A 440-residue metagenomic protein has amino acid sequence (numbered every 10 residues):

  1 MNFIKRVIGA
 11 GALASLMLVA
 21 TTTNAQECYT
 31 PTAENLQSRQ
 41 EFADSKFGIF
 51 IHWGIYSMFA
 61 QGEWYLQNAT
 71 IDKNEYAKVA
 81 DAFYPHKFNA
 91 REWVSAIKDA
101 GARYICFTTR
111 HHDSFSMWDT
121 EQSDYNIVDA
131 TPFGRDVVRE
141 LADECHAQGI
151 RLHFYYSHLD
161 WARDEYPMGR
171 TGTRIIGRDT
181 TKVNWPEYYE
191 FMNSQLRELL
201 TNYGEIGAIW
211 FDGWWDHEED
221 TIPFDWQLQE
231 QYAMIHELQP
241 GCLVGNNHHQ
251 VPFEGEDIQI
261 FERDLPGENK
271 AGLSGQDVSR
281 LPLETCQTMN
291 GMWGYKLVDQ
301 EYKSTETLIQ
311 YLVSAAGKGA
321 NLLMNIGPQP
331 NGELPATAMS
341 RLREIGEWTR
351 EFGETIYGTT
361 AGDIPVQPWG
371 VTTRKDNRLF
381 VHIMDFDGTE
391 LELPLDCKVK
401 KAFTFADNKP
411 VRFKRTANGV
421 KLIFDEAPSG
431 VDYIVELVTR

Functional and structural regions predicted by a protein language model:
M1-R6, I97: Positively charged n-region of N-terminal signal peptides that target proteins for export
G9-A20: Bacterial N-terminal signal peptides
T21-A25: Sec/Tat signal peptide C-region and signal peptidase I cleavage site
Q26-R440: Mature catalytic domains of secreted/periplasmic carbohydrate-active enzymes
